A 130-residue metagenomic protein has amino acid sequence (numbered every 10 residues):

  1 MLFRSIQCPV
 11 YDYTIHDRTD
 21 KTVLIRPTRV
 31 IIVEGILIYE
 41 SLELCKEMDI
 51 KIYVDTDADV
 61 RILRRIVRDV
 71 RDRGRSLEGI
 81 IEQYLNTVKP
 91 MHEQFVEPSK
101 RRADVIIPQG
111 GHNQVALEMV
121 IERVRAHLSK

Functional and structural regions predicted by a protein language model:
M1-L2: Short, small-residue-biased leader/transition segments that mark boundaries at the very start of proteins
Q7-D12, V96-K100: Short coil/turn segments at secondary-structure boundaries
V10-T19, I31-I36, N86-P90: Short gly/ser/thr-rich secondary-structure transition/capping motifs
R18-R73: ATP-dependent NMP and nucleoside kinases share a basic, alpha-helical "lid"
R18-V23, R64, R73-E78, N86-R101: Replace "adjacent to P-loop NTPase cores in ATP/GTP-dependent enzymes" with "adjacent to NTP-binding cores
R26, V67, K89-K130: NTP-dependent small-molecule kinase module
E43, E47, R61-R64, I80-Q83 (+2 more regions): Alpha-helical scaffold elements adjacent to nucleotide-binding pockets in ATP/GTP-utilizing enzyme cores
Y53-V54, D59, D72-Y84, K89 (+1 more regions): Anionic, Ser/Thr-rich low-complexity intrinsically disordered regions
